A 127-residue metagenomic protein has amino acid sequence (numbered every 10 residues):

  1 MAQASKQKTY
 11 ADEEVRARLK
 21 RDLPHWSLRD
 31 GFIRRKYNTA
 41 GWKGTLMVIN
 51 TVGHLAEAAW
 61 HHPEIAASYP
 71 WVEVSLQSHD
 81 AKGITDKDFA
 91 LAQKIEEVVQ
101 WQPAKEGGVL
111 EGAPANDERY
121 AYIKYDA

Functional and structural regions predicted by a protein language model:
M1-A127: Charge-rich alpha-helical segments
